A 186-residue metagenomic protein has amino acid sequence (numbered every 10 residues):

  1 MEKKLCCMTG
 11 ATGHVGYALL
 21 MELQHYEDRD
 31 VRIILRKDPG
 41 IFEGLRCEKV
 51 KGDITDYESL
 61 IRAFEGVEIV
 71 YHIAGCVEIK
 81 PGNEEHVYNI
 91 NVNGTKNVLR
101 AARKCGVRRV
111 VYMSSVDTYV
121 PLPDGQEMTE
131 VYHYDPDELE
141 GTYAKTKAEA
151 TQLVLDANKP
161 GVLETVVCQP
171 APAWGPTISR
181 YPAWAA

Functional and structural regions predicted by a protein language model:
K4-E27: N-terminal Rossmann NAD(P)H-binding glycine-rich loop of SDR-like oxidoreductase domains
T9, I34, V70-A74, V110-V116 (+1 more regions): SDR active-site strand-loop-helix element
G16-Y17, V92, A148: Residues forming the Rossmann-fold NAD(P)(H) cofactor-binding site
E27-K37: Conserved glycine-rich Rossmann-like NAD(P)H-binding loop of the short-chain dehydrogenase/reductase
P39-E43, C47-N93, A101-C105: NAD(P)H-binding glycine-rich loop region in Rossmannoid oxidoreductase-like domains and their noncatalytic homologs
K96-Y143, V166: Conserved Rossmann-fold NAD(P)-dependent oxidoreductase catalytic core, especially the SDR/UDP-sugar
E138-Q169: Active-site Tyr-X1-5-Lys
P160-A186: NAD(P)-dependent short-chain dehydrogenase/reductase
